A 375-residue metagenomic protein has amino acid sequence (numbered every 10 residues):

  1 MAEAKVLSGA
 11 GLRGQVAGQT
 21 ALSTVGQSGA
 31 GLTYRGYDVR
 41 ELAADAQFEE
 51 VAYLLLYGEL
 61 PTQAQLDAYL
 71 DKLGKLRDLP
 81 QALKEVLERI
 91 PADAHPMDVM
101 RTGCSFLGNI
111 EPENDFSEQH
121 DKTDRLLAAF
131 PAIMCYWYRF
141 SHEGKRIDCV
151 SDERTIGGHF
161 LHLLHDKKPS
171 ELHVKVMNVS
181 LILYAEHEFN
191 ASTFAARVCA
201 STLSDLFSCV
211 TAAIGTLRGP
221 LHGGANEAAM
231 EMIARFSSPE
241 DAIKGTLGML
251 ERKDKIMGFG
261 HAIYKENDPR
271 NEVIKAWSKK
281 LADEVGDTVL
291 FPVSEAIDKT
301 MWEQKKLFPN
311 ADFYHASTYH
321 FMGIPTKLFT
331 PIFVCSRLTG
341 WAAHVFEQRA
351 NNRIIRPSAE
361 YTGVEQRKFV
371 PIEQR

Functional and structural regions predicted by a protein language model:
M1-R375: Non-transmembrane, aqueous-exposed alpha-helical and coiled segments at domain scale
